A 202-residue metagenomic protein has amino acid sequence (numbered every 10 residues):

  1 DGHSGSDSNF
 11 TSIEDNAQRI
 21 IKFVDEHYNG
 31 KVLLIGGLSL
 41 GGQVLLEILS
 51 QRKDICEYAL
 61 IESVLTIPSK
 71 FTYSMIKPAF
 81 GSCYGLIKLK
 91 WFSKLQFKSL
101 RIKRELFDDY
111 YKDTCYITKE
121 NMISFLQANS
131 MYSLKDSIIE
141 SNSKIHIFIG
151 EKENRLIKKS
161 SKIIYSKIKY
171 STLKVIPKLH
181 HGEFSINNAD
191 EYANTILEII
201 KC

Functional and structural regions predicted by a protein language model:
D1-G36: Active-site loop/oxyanion-hole signature of alpha/beta-hydrolase fold enzymes
S6, L179-D190: Catalytic histidine-centered segment of alpha/beta-hydrolase-like enzymes
G37-G41, L45: Gly/Ala-rich beta-loop-alpha elbow adjacent to hydrolase catalytic centers
S50, C56-L86: Flexible "cap/lid" loop of the alpha/beta hydrolase fold
K70-T72, L86-I139: Conserved alpha/beta-hydrolase catalytic His-Asp/Glu region
S141, I147-I149: Short beta-strand/loop motif that positions the catalytic acidic residue of the alpha/beta-hydrolase fold
S143, I157-Y165: Short alpha-helix in the alpha/beta-hydrolase fold that links the catalytic acid
K152-L156, G182: Acidic catalytic loop of the alpha/beta-hydrolase fold
